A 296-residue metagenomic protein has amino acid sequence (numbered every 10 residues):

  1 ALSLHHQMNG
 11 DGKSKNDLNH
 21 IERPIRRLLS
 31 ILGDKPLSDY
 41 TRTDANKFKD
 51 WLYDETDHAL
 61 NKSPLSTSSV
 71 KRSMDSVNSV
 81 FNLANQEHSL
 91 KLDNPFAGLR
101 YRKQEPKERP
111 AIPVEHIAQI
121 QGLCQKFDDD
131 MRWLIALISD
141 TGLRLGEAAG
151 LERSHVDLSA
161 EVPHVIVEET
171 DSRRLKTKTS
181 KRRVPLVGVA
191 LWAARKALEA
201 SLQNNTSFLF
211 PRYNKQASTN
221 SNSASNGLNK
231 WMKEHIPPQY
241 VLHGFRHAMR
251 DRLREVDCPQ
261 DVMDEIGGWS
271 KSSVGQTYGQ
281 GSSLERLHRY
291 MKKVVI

Functional and structural regions predicted by a protein language model:
A1-P24, L37: Short, aromatic/basic-rich helix-turn unit that serves as a nucleic-acid recognition element
P24-R27, K35-Y40, D57-A97, R144-G146: N-terminal DNA-binding recognition helix of tyrosine site-specific recombinases/integrases
P64-T67, K71-D75, K91, A97-L151 (+2 more regions): Basic, Lys/Arg- and aromatic-enriched nucleic-acid-binding interface segment
N82-N94, I138-V162, Q260-V262: Short, charged phosphate-coordinating catalytic segments
K107, A111, L191, K215-Q216 (+2 more regions): Catalytic-site neighborhood detector that most strongly recognizes the C-terminal catalytic loop/helix of tyrosine
A136, D140, E147, S223 (+1 more regions): C-terminal catalytic core of tyrosine-transesterase DNA break-rejoin enzymes
G150-R195, S273: Conserved tyrosine-mediated DNA breakage-rejoining catalytic core shared by Y-recombinases
T170, V187-P238: Active-site/catalytic core of tyrosine-dependent DNA strand-transfer enzymes
